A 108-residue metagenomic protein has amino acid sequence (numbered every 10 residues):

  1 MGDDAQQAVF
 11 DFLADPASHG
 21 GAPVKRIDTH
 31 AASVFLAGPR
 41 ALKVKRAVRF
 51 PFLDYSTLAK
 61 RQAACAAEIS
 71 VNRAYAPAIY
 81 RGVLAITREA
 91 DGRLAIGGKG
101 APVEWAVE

Functional and structural regions predicted by a protein language model:
A5-E108: Conserved ATP-binding subdomain of kinase catalytic cores across diverse folds
